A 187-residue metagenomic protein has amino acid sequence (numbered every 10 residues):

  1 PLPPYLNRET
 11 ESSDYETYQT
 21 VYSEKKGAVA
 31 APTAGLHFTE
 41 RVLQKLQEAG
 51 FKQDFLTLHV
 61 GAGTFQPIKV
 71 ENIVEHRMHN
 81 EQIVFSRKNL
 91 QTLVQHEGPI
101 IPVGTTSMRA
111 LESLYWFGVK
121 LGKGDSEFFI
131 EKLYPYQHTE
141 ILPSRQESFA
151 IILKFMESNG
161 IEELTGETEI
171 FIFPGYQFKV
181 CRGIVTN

Functional and structural regions predicted by a protein language model:
P1-N187: Surface-exposed, charge/polar-rich loops and edge strands
